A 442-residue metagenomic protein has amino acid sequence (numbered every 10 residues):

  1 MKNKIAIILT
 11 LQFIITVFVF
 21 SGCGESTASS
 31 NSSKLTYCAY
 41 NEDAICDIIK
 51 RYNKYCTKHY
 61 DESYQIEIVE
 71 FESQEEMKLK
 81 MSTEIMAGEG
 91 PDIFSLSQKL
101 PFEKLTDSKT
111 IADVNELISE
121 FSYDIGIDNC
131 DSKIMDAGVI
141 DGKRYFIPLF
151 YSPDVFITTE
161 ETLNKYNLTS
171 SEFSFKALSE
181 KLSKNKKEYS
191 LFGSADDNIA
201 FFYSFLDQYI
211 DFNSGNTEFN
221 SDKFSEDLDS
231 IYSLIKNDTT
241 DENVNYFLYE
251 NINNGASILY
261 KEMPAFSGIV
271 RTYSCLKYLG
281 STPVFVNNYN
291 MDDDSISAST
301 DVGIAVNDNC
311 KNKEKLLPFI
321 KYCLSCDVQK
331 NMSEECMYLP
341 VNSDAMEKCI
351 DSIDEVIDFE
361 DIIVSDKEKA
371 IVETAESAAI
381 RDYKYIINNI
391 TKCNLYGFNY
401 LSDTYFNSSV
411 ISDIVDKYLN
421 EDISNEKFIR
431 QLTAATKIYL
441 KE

Functional and structural regions predicted by a protein language model:
K4-I8, I15-E103, D413, I423-E442: Conserved N-terminal structural module of periplasmic/extracytoplasmic solute-binding proteins
K78-G90, E180-K181, E242-P264, Y273 (+2 more regions): Short helices/loops that flank or line small-molecule/ion binding pockets
S97-V155, G280-N288: Hinge/lid segment of periplasmic solute-binding proteins
N115-D128, D207-D227, N290-S295: Short, solvent-exposed loop/beta-turn-alpha elements that line the ligand-binding surface or hinge of extracytoplasmic
A137-L149, D154, K176-S225, D229-Y232 (+1 more regions): Extracytoplasmic/periplasmic solute-binding protein
S214-Y246, S274, L279-N288: Glycine-centered hinge/linker elements that transmit conformational signals in sensory and ligand-binding systems
C275-C349: Extracytoplasmic/periplasmic substrate-recognition and gating elements
F359-L440: C-terminal capping/gating helix-and-loop segments adjacent to ligand/active sites or protein-protein/ligand interfaces
